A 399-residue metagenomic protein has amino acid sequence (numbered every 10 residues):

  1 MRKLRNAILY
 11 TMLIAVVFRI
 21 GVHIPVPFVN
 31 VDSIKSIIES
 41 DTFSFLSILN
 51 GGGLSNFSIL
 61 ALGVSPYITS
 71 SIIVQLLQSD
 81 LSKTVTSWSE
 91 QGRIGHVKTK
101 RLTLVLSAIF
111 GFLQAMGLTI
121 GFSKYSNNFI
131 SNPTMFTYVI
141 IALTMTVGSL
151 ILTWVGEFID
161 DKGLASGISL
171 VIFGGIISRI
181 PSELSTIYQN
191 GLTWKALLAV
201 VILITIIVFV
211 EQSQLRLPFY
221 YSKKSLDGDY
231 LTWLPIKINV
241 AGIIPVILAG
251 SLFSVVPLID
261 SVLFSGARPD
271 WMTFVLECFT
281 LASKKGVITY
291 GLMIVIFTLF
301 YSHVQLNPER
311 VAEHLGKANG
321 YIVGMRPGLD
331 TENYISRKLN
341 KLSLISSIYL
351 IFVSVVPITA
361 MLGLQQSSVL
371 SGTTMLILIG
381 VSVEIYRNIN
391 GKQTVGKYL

Functional and structural regions predicted by a protein language model:
R2-L399: N-terminal cationic and glycine-rich segments that engage phosphates or anionic surfaces
